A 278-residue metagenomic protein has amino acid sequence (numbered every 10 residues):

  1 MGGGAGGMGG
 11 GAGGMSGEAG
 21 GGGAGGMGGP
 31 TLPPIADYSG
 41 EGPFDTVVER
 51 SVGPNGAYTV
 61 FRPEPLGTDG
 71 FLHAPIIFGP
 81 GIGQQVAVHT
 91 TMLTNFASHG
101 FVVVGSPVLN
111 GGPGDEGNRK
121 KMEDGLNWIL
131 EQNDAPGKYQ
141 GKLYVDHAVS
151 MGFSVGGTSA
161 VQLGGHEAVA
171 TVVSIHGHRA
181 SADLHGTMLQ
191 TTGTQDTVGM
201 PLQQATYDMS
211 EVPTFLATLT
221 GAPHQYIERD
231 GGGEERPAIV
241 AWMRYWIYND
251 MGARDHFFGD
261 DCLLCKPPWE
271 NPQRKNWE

Functional and structural regions predicted by a protein language model:
M1-T31: Ser/Thr-rich, Pro/Gly/Ala-heavy low-complexity intrinsically disordered linkers and tails of secreted extracellular
G28-F71: N-terminal cap/lid segment of alpha/beta-hydrolase-fold proteins
P65-L72, E116-T158, G252: Gly/Ser-rich "nucleophile elbow"/oxyanion-hole loop immediately N-terminal to the catalytic nucleophile in hydrolases
G70-G81: Short beta-strand element of the alpha/beta-hydrolase
A87-P107: Short amphipathic alpha-helix adjacent to the substrate-entry channel of hydrolases
G157-E167: Short glycine-enriched nucleophile-adjacent loop and the immediately C-terminal alpha-helix near the catalytic center
E167-H178, G186: A conserved short beta-strand
L184-D250: Active-site-adjacent alpha-helix of alpha/beta-hydrolase-fold enzymes
